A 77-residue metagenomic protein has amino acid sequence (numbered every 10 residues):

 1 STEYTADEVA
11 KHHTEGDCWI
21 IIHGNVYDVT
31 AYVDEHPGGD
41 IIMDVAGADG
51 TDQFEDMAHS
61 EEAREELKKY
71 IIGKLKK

Functional and structural regions predicted by a protein language model:
S1-K77: Histidine-anchored, small-residue-rich loop motif
